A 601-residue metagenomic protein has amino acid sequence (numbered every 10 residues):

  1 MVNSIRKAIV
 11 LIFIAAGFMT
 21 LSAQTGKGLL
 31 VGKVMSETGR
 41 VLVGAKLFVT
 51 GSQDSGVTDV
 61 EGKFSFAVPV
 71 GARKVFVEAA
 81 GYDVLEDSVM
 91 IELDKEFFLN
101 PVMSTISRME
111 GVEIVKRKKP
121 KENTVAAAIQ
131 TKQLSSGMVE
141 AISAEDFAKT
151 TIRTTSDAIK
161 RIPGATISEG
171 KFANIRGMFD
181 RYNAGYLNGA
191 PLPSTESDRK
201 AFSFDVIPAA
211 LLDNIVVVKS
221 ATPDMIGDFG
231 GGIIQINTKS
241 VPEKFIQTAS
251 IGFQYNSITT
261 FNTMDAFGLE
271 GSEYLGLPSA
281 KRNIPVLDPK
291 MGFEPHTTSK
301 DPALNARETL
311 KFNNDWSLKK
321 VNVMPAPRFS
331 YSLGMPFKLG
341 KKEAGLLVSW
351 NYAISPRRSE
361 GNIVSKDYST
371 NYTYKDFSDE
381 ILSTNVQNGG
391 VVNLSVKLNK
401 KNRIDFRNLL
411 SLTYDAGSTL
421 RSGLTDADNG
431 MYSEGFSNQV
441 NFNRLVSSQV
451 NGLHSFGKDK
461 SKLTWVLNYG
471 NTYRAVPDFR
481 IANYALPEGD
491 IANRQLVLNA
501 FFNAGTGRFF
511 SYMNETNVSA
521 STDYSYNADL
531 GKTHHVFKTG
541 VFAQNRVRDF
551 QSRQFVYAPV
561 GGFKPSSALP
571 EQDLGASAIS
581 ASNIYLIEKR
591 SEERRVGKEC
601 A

Functional and structural regions predicted by a protein language model:
M35-E37, K46-T50, E78-Y82, E96-A148 (+2 more regions): Short, acidic, small-residue-rich periplasmic hinge/interaction motif at the N-terminus of Gram-negative outer-membrane
Q53-K63: Short, acidic Ser/Thr/Gly-rich low-complexity loop/linker segments typical of extracellular and cell-surface proteins
E61-V68, F202: Short, surface-exposed beta-strand/beta-hairpin micro-motifs centered on an aromatic residue
K119-E122, A126-N174, G189-P223, G230-I233: Periplasmic N-terminal accessory/gating domains of Gram-negative outer-membrane beta-barrel systems
I129, D224-D315, K319-P325, K342-G345: N-terminal, post-signal-peptide soluble/periplasmic segments of Gram-negative outer-membrane pore/transport systems
Q247-Y255, L346-I354, F406-L412, W465-N471 (+2 more regions): Transmembrane beta-barrel strands of outer-membrane/channel proteins
T298, L310-T419, V446-S448: Transmembrane beta-barrel wall of Gram-negative outer-membrane proteins
K397, R403, N441-K598: Face-selective signature of the C-terminal outer-membrane beta-barrel domain
